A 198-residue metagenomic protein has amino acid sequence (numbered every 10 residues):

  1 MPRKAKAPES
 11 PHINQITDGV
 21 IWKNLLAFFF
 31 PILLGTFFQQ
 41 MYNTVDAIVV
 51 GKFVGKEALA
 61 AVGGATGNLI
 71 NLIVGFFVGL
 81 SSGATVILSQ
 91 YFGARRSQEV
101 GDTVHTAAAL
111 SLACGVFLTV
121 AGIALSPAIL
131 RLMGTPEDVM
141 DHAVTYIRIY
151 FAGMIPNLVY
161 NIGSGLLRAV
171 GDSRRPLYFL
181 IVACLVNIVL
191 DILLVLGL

Functional and structural regions predicted by a protein language model:
M1-F29, L88-I155, V186-V189, G197: Short alpha-helical transmembrane segments in multi-pass integral membrane proteins
D18, W22-M41, V45, L69-F76 (+2 more regions): Residue-level signal for short hydrophobic patches within transmembrane helices of multi-pass membrane transporters
A27, V50-N71, E137-H142: Interfacial/gating helices of multi-pass transporter permease domains
F30, D46, A84, L125-S126 (+2 more regions): Hydrophobic/aromatic residues in alpha-helical transmembrane segments
L34, D46-V50, V62, L88 (+9 more regions): Hydrophobic/aromatic residues within transmembrane alpha-helices of membrane transport systems, especially the TMDs
F37, M41-A60, L130-E137, L193-L198: Helix-terminus/linker motif at the lipid-water interface of multi-pass membrane proteins
L59-V120, N157-P176: Small-residue-rich hydrophobic transmembrane alpha-helices
N71-L72, N187-D191: Hydrophobic transmembrane alpha-helices of multi-pass small-molecule transporters
